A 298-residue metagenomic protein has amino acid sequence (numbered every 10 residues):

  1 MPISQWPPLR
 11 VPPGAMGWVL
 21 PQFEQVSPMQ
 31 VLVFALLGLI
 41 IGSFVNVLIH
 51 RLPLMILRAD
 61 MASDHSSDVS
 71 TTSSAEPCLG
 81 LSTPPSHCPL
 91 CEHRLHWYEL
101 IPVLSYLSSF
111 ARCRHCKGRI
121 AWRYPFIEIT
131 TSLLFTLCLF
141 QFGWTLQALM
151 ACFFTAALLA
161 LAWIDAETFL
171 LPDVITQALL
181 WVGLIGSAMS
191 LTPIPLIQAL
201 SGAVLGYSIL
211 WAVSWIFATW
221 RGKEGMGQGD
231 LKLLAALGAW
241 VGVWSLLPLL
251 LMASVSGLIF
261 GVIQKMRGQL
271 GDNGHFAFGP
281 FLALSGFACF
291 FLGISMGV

Functional and structural regions predicted by a protein language model:
M1-M29, V298: Short, strongly hydrophobic alpha-helical membrane anchors
M29-I56: N-terminal signal-anchor transmembrane alpha helix
F34, Q147-S256, V298: Functional transmembrane core segments of multi-pass inner-membrane proteins
N46-R51, F110-G118, L158-L170, W211-E224 (+1 more regions): C-terminal ends of transmembrane helices
R51-R123: Membrane-proximal soluble regions of multi-pass membrane proteins
E92-Q147, A151, D230, A235-A236 (+1 more regions): Multi-pass membrane catalytic core of lipid/isoprenoid biosynthesis enzymes
G227-K232, V262-A288: Interfacial loop-to-transmembrane junctions
F291-V298: Juxtamembrane boundary at the C-terminal end of a transmembrane helix
